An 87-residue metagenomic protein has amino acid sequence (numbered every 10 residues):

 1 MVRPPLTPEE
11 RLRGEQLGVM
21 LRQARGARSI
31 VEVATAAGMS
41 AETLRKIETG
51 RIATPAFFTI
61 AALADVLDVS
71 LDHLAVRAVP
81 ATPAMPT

Functional and structural regions predicted by a protein language model:
M1-A27, D72: A short, Lys/Arg-rich alpha-helix, primarily the initiator
P4, A75-T87: Short, charged recognition helix plus adjacent turn of helix-turn-helix-like nucleic-acid-binding domains
R22, V31-E32, A61: Residues within the helices of the helix-turn-helix
G26-K46: Short alpha-helical DNA-recognition segment
A27-S29, P55-F58: Residue-level signal for the short linker/turn that defines the boundary of a DNA-recognition helix
T49-R51, V79: Residue-level detection of the helix-turn-helix DNA-binding "recognition helix"
F58-H73: DNA major-groove recognition helix of helix-turn-helix/homeodomain DNA-binding modules
